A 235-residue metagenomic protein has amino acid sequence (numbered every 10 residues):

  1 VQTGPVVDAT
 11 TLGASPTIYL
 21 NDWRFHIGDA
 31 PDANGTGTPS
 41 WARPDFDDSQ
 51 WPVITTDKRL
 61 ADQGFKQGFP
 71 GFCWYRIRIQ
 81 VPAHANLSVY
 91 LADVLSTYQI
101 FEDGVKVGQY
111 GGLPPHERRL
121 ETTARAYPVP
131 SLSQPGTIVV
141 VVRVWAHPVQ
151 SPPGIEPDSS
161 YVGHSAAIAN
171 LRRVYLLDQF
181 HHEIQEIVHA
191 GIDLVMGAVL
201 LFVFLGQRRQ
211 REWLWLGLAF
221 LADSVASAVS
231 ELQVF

Functional and structural regions predicted by a protein language model:
V1-Q63, R78, V139-L177, G197 (+1 more regions): Accessory carbohydrate-binding/adhesion or oligomerization-edge regions at the termini of glycan-active proteins
D48, P82-H84, S131-T137: A short, structured loop/turn motif at beta-sheet edges
W51, I79-E102, V140-V142: Aromatic-lined ligand-binding clefts that engage carbohydrates, nucleic acids, or primary amines
R59-F65, Y75-R76, T122-P128: Short structured motifs
F69-P82: Short beta-strands within extracellular/lumenal beta-sheet-rich domains
F101-P157: Beta-strand-rich ligand-recognition modules
H164-V188, A228-F235: Alpha-helical transmembrane segments and their interfaces in multipass membrane proteins
H189-F204, R211-F235: Hydrophobic alpha-helical transmembrane segments of multi-pass membrane proteins
